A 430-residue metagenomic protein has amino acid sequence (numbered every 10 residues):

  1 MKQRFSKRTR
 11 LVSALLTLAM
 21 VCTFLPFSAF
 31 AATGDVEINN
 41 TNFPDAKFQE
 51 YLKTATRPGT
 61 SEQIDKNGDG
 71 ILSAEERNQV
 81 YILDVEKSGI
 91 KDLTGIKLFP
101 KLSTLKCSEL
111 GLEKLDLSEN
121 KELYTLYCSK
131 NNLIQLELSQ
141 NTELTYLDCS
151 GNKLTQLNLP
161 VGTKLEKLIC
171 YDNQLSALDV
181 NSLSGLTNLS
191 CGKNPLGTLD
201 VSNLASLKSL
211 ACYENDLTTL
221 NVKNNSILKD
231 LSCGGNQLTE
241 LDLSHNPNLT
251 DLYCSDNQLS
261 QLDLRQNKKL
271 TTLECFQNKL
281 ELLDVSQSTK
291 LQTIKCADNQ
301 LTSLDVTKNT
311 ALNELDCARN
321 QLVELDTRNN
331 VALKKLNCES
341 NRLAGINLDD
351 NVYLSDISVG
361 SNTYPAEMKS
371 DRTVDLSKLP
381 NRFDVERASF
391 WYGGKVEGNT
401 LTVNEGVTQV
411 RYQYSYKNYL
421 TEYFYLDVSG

Functional and structural regions predicted by a protein language model:
K2-L16, M20-T104, K121, T142 (+3 more regions): N-terminal capping/linker segments that flank leucine-rich repeat
R77-Q79, L98-L102, E119-Y124, N132 (+13 more regions): Leucine-rich repeat
L83, L105-C107, Y124-C128, T145-C149 (+10 more regions): Conserved hydrophobic beta-strand positions in leucine-rich repeat
S88, L110, N131, N152 (+10 more regions): Consensus "Asn ladder" position of solenoid repeat domains
L93-I96, L115-L117, L136, L157 (+9 more regions): Canonical leucine-rich repeat
L138, L147, V180, L210 (+7 more regions): Non-core capping and flanking segments associated with repeat-based/extracellular domains
S202, R265, E274-F276, V285-S286 (+2 more regions): Long, contiguous interaction/targeting segments characteristic of exported/extracellular or secretory-pathway proteins
